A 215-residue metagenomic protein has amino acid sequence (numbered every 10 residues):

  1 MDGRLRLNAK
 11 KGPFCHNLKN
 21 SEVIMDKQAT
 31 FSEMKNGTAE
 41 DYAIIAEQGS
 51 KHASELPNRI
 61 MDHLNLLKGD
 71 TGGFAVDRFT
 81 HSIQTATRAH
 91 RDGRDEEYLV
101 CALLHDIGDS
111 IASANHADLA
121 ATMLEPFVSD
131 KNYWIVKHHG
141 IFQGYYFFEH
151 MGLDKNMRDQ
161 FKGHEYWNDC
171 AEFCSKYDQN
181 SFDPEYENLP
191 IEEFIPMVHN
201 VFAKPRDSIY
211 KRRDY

Functional and structural regions predicted by a protein language model:
M1-D2, E96: Residue-level detector of alpha-helix boundary/anchor positions
G12-L103, I107-Y215: Metal-dependent phosphohydrolase cores
